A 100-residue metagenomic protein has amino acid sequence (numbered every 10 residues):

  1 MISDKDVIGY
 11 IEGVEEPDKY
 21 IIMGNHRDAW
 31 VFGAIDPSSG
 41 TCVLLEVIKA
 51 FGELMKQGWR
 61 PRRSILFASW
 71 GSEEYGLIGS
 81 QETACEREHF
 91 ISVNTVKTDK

Functional and structural regions predicted by a protein language model:
M1-I35, Q57: Soluble metallo-hydrolase cores and metallopeptidase-like ectodomains found primarily in the secretory/periplasmic
A29-K100: Acidic/histidine-rich catalytic neighborhood of metal-dependent amide-processing enzymes
